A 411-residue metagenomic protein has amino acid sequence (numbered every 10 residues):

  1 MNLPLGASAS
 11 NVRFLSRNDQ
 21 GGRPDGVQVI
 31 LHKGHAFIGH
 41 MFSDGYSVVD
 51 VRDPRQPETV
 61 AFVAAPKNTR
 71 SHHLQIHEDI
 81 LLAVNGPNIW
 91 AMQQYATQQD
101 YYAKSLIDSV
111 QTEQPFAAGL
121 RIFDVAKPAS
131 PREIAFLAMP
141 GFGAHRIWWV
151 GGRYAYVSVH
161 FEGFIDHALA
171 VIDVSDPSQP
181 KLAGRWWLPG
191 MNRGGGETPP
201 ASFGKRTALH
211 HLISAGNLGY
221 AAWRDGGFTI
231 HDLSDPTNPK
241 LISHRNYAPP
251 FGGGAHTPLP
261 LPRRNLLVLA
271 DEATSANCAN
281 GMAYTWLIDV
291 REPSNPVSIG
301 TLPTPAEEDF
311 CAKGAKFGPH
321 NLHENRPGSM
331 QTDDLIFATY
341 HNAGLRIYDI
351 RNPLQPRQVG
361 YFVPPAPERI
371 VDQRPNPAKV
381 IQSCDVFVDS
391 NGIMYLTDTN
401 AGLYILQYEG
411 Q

Functional and structural regions predicted by a protein language model:
M1-Q411: Feature marking well-ordered beta-strand scaffolds used for ligand recognition
